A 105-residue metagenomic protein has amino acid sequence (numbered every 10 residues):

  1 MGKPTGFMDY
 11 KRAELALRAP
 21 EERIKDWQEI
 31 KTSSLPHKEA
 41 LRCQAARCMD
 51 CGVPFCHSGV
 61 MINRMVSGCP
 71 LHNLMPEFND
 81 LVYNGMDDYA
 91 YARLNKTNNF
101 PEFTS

Functional and structural regions predicted by a protein language model:
M1-S105: Ferredoxin-type iron-sulfur electron-transfer modules and their immediate structural context
